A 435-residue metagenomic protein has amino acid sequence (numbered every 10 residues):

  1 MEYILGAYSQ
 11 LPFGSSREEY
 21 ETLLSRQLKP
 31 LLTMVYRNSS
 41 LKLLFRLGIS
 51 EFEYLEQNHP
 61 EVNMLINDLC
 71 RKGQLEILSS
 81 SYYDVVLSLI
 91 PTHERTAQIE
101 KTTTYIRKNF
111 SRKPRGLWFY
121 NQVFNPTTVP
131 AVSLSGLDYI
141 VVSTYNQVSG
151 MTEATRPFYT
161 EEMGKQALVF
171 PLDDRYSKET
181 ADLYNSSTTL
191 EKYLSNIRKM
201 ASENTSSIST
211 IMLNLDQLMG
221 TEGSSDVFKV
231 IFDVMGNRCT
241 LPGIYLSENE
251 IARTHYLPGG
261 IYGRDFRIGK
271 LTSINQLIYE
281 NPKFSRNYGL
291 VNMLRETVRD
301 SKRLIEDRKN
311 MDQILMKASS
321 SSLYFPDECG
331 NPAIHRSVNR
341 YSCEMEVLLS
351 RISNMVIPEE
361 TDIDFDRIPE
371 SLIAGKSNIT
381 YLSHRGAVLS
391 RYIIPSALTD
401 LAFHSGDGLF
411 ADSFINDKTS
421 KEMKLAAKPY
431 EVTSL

Functional and structural regions predicted by a protein language model:
M1-P30, Y36-N38, R156-F158, E162-A167 (+3 more regions): Active-site and substrate-binding clefts of carbohydrate-active enzymes
E2-P91, R115-F119, D138-T144, L241: Short, well-structured secondary-structure segments
L28-L32, N63-N67, T96-I106, V129 (+2 more regions): Generic structural signal for well-ordered alpha-helices, preferentially at hydrophobic/aromatic core positions
S88-I90, V148-R156, E179-T180, N249-A252: Short, charged, surface-exposed secondary-structure boundary motifs
E94-N121, S195-M212: CE4/NodB-like, metal-dependent polysaccharide N-deacetylase domain that modifies extracellular/periplasmic N-acetylated
K108, K113, Q122-Y159: Gly/Pro-rich turn-and-neighbor structural signature
W118-Q122, V142-S143, F170-L172, L213-N214: Short His-Asn-centered micro-motif
M355-S434: Beta-strand-rich N-terminal accessory domains
